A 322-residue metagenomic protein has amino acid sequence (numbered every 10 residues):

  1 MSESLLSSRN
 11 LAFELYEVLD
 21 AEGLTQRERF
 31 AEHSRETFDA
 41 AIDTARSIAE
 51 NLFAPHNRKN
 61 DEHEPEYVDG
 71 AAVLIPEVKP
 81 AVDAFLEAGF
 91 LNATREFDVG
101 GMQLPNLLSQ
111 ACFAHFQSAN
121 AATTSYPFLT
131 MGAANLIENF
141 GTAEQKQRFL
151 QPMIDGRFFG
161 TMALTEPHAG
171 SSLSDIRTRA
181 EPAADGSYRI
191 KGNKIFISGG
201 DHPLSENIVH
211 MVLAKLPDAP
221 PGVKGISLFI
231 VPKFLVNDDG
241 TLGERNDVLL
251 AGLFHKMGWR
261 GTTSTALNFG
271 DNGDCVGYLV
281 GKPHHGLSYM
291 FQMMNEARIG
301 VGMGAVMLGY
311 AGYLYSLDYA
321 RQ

Functional and structural regions predicted by a protein language model:
M1-S125, E144, R148: Amphipathic, small/basic residue-rich leader segments at the start of a protein or domain
R27-E32, E62-I75, H285-G300, L314-Q322: Glycine-rich cofactor-pocket loops
P65, Y126-T130, G141-A183, N193: Internal maturation/activation junctions in enzymes
N92-F97, A119-N135, G156-E166, S227-L228 (+1 more regions): Core alpha/beta catalytic barrel or barrel-like domain that forms the active/cofactor pocket in diverse metabolic
H168-S171, D201-P203, P220, K256-T263: Short Gly/Pro-enriched turn/cap motifs at secondary-structure boundaries
S187, K191-R245: A short core secondary-structure module
F196, L235-A251, K256, A266-A297 (+1 more regions): A glycine-rich, basic-preceded beta-loop-alpha segment at the flavin cofactor/substrate interface of flavin-utilizing
M303-L314: Alpha-helical support elements that line or immediately flank enzyme active sites and cofactor-binding pockets
